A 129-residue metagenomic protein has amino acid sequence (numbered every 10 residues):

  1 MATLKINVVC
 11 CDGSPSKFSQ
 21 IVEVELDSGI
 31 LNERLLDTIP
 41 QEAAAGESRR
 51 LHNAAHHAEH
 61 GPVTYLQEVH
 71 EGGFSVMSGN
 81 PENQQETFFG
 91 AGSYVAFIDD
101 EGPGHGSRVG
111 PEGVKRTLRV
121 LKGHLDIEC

Functional and structural regions predicted by a protein language model:
M1-R50: A short, N-terminal "cap"/entry segment at the start of jelly-roll beta-barrel domains of the cupin/DSBH fold
N7, D126-C129: Acidic/histidine-enriched, glycine/proline-rich intrinsically disordered or flexible terminal extensions
I21-E23, E86-F88, G106: Well-ordered beta-strand positions in beta-sheet-rich domains
A44-H56, A91-G92, E112: Tight coil/turn sites that cap or link beta-strands
E47-N53, Q67-E68, R116-R119: Short, compositionally biased segments
A55-E82: Glycine- and acidic-residue-biased ligand/ion/polar-headgroup-sensing regions
S75-E101: Short acidic-glycine-tyrosine-enriched beta hairpin
A96-I98, G104-I127: A short hydrophobic beta-strand segment most commonly corresponding to one strand of the jelly-roll/cupin
